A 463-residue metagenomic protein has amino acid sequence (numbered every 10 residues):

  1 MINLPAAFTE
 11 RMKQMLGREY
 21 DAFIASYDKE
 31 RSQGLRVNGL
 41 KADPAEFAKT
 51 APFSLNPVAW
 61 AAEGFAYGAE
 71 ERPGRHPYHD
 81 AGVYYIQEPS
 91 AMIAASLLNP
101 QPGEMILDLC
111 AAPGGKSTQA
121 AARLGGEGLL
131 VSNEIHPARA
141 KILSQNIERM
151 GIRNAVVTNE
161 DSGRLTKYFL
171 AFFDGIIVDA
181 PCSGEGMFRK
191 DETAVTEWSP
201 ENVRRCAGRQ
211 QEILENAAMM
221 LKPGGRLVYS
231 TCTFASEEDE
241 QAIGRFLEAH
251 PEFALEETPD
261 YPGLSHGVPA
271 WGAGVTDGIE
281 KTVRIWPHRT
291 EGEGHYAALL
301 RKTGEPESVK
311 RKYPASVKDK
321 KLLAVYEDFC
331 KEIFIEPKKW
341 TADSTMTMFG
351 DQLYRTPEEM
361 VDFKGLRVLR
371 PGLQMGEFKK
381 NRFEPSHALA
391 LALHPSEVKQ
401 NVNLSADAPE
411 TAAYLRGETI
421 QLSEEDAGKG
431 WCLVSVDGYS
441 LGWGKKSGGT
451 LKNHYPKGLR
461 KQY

Functional and structural regions predicted by a protein language model:
M1-A48, E293-Y296, T303-Y463: Polybasic, low-complexity RNA-engagement segments
Q101-P102, T166-I177: A short acidic, Gly/Pro-enriched loop at the edge of an enzyme's catalytic core that lines a small-molecule cofactor
G103-A112: Conserved class I S-adenosyl-L-methionine
P113-G126: Conserved SAM-binding loop of SAM-dependent methyltransferases across substrates and taxa, primarily the Class I
L124-G125, L221-P223: Helix-to-beta-strand junctions that scaffold the AdoMet/dcAdoMet cofactor pocket in Class I SAM-dependent enzymes
N133-L170: S-adenosyl-L-methionine
A138, D174-E215, V228, C232-D239 (+2 more regions): Mobile active-site "lid"/loop adjacent to the S-adenosyl-L-methionine
F173, R226-Y229, F234-M348, Q352-Y354 (+1 more regions): Class I S-adenosyl-L-methionine
